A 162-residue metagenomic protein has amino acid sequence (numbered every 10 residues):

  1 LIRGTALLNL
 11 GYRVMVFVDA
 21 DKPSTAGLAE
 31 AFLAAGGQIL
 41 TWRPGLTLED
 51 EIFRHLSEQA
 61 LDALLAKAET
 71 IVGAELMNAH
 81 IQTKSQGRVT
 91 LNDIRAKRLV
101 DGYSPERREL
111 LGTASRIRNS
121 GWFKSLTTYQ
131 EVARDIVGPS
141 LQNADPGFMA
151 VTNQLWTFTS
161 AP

Functional and structural regions predicted by a protein language model:
L1-P162: Acidic, Mg2+-coordinating catalytic modules of nucleic-acid enzymes
